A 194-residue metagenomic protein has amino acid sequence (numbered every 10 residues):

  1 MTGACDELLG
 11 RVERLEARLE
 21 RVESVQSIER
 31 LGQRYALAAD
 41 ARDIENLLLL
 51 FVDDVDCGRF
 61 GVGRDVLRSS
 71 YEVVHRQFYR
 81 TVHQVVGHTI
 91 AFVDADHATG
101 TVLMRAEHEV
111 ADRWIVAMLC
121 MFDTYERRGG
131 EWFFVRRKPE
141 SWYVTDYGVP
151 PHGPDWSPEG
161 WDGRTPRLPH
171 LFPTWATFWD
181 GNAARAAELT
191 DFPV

Functional and structural regions predicted by a protein language model:
M1-L37, A41, L49-L50: Short, low-complexity N-terminal intrinsically disordered segments enriched in polar/charged residues
T2-G3, H97-T99, C120-D155, W161-P166: Short beta-strand edge/turn micro-motifs at domain boundaries
E20-E23, F78, R113: Conserved aromatic-histidine-acidic binding/catalytic patches
V25, M104-R105, W114: A structural preference for long, well-packed, hydrophobic secondary-structure segments
D43-V110: A solvent-exposed, acidic/Ser-Thr-rich amphipathic alpha-helical stretch
H83-V85, I115-M121: Short, surface-exposed coil-to-beta transition loops
G153-V194: A hydrophobic membrane-anchoring alpha-helix module
